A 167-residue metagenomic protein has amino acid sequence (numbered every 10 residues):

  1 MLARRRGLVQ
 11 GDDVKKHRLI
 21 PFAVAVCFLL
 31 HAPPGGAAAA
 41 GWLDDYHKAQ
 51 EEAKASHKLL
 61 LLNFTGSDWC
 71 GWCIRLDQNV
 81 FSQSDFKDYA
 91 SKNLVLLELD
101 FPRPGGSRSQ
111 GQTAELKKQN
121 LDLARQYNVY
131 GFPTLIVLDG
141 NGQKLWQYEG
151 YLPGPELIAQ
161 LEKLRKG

Functional and structural regions predicted by a protein language model:
D12-F22: Bacterial N-terminal signal peptides that target proteins for export
F22-H31: Bacterial N-terminal signal peptides
P33-A39: Sec/Tat signal peptide C-region and signal peptidase I cleavage site
L43-L60, A90: A short beta-strand-turn-helix
H57-C70: Short active-site neighborhood of thiol/selenol oxidoreductases, capturing the structured segment around
I74-Y89: Typically the conserved alpha-helix immediately C-terminal to a functionally engaged Cys/Sec in thioredoxin-like
D85-K87, S91, V95-K144: Thioredoxin-like thiol-disulfide oxidoreductase module
Y130-G131, I136-K166: Non-catalytic, surface beta->alpha helical segment in thiol-disulfide oxidoreductase systems
